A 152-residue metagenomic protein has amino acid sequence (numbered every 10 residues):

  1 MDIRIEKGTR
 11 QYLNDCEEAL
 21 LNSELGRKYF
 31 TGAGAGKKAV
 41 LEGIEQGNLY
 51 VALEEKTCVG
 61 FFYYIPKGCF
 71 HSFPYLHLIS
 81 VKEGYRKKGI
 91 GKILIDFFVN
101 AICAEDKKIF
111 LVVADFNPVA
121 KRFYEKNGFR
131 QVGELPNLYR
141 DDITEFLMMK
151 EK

Functional and structural regions predicted by a protein language model:
I3, K7-G84, I95-F97, A101: Acetyl-CoA-dependent GNAT
T57, L78, K82-D96, A114-R122 (+1 more regions): Conserved glycine-rich acetyl-CoA-binding loop
C69, L135-P136: Short, Lys/Arg-rich nucleic-acid/phosphate-binding segment
I102-V112: Conserved GNAT acetyl-CoA-binding A-motif
L111-K121, N137-I143: Conserved beta-strand-loop-alpha-helix junction that forms the acyl-donor binding cleft
N127-G133: A secondary-structure capping/hinge motif
D142-K152: Terminal substrate-recognition subdomain of acyl/acetyltransferases
